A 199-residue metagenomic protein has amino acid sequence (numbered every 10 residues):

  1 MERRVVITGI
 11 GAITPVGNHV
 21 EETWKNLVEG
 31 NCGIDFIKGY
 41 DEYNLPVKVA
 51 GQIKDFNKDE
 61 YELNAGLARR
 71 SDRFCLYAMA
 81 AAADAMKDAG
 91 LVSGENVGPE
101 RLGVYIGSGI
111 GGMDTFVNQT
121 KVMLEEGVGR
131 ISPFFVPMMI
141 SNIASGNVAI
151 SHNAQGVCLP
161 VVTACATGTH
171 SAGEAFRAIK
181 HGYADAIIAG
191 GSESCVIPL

Functional and structural regions predicted by a protein language model:
M1-L67: ACP-dependent fatty acid/polyketide chain-elongation machinery
E2, V16-N18, V28-I37, A68 (+2 more regions): Acyl-thioester C-C bond-transforming condensing/cleaving domain
V6, A78, G103-G107: Short, conserved beta-strand segments within well-ordered enzyme catalytic domains that often line or immediately flank
E21, L76-A83, T169, G173: A broad detector of short, well-ordered amphipathic alpha-helices that serve as recognition/interaction surfaces
G39-L91, S141-Q155: A glycine- and small-residue-enriched flexible loop/hinge segment at structural boundaries
